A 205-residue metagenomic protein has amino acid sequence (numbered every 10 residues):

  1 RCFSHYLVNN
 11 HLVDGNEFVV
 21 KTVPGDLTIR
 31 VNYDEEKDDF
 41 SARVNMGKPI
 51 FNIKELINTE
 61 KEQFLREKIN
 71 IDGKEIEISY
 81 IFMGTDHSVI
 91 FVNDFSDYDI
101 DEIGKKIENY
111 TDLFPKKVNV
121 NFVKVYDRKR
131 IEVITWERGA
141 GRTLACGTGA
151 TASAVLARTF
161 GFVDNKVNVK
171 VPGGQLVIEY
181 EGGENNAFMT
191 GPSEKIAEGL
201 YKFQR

Functional and structural regions predicted by a protein language model:
R1-T143, A154-R205: Active-site proximal loop and beta-alpha junction motif in alpha/beta enzyme cores
T148-A150: Helical hairpin unit composed of two closely spaced alpha helices linked by a short loop
